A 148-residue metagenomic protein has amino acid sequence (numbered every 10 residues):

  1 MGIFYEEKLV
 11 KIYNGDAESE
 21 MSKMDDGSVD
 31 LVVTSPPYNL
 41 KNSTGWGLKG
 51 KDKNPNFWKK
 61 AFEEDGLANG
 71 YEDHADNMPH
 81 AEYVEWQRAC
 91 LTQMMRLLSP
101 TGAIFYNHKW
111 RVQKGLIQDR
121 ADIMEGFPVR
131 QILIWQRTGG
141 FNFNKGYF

Functional and structural regions predicted by a protein language model:
M1-F148: Core catalytic lobe of class I
